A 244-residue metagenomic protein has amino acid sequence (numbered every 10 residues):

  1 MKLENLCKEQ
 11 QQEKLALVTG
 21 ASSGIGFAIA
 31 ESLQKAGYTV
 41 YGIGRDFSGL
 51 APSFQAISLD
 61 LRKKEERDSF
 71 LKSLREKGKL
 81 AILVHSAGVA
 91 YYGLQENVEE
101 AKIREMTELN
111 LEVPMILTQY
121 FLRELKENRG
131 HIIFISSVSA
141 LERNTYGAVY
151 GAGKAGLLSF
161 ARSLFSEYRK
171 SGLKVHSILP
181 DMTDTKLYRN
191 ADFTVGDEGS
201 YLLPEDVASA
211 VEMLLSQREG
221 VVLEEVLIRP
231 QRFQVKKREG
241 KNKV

Functional and structural regions predicted by a protein language model:
S22-S23: Conserved glycine-rich cofactor-binding loop
S86-Y92: Conserved NAD(P)H cofactor-binding loop of Rossmann-fold oxidoreductase domains
L94-Q95, K102-T107: Substrate-binding pocket helix/loop in short-chain dehydrogenase/reductase
T118, G153: Active-site helix of classical SDR
S137: Residue(s) in the substrate-gating loop at a strand-loop-helix junction that position the organic substrate next
E142, S163-L173: Active-site-adjacent segment of SDR/Rossmann-fold oxidoreductases
S177, F193-K236: C-terminal helical subdomain
